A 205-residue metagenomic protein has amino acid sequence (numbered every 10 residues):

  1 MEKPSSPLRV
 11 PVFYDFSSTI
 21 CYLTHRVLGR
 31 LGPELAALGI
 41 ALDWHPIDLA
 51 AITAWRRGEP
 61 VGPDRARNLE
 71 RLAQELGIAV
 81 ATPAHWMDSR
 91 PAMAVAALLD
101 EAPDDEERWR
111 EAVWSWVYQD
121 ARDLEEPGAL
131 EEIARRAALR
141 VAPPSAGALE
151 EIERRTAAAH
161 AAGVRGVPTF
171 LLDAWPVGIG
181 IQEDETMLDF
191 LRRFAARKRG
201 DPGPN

Functional and structural regions predicted by a protein language model:
K3, L8-Y14, I20-L38, R108 (+1 more regions): C-terminal cap of thioredoxin/glutaredoxin-like
F16, I20-V117, P202: Structural alpha/beta surface segment adjacent to cysteine/selenocysteine redox centers across thiol/disulfide enzymes
